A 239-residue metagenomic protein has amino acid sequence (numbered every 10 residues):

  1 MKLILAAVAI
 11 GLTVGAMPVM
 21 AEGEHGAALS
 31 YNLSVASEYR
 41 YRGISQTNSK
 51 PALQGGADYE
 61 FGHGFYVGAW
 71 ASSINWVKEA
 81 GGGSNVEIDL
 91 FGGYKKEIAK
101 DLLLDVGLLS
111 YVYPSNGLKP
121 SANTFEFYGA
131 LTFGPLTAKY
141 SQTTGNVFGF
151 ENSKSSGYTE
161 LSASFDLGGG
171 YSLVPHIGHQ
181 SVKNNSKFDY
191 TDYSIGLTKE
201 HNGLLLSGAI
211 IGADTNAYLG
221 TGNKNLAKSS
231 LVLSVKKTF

Functional and structural regions predicted by a protein language model:
M1-A28, F239: Cleavable N-terminal export/targeting peptides
E22-N75: Short glycine/proline- and aromatic-enriched beta-strand/turn motifs that initiate or cap beta-hairpins
A27, S49-L53, S84-I88, S121-F127 (+4 more regions): Residues that define the transmembrane beta-barrel architecture of outer-membrane proteins
L33-S37, G55-Y59, L90-Y94, L108 (+4 more regions): Residues on the lipid-exposed face of transmembrane beta-strands in outer-membrane beta-barrel proteins
A36-I44, W70-E79, L109-L118, S141-F150 (+2 more regions): Sequence/structural signature of outer-membrane beta-barrel proteins
H63-A69, K100-V106, P135-Y140, G169-P175 (+1 more regions): Repeated loop/turn-to-beta-strand initiation elements of outer-membrane beta-barrel proteins
P120-N184: Detector for outer-membrane/organellar transmembrane beta-barrel domains, recognizing the amphipathic beta-strand
I195, K199-L205, I210, N225-F239: Outer-membrane beta-barrel "beta-signal"
